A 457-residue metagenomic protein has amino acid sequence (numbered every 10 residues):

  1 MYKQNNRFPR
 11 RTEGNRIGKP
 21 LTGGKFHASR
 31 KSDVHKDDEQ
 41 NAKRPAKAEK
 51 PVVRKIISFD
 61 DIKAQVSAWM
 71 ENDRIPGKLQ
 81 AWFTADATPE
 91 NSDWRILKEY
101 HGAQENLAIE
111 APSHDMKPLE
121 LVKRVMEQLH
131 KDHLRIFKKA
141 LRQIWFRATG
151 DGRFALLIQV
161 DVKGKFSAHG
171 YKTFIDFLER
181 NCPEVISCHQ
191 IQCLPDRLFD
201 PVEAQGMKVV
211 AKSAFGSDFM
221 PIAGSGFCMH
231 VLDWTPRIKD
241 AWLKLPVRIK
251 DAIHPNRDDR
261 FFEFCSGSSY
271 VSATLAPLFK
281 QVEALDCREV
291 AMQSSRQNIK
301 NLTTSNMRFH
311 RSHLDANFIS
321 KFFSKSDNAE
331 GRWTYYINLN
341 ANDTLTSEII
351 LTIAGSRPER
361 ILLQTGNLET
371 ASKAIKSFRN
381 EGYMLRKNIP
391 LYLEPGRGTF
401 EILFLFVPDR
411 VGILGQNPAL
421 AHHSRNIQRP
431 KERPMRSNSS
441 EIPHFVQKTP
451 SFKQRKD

Functional and structural regions predicted by a protein language model:
M1-V66, G412-D457: Basic Arg/Gly/Lys-rich low-complexity intrinsically disordered segments
Y2-Q4, D176-D457: Rossmann-like S-adenosyl-L-methionine
P45-K138, T149: Extended interfacial segments that mediate partner engagement and assembly in macromolecular machines
I56, P112-M116, E120, G164-H169 (+1 more regions): Ordered, soluble secondary-structure elements with a strong preference for glycine-centered loop motifs and nearby
W82-P89, Q143-R147, I389-E394: Short, solvent-exposed loop/turn elements at beta->coil junctions and helix N-caps that rim active or binding pockets
P89-S92, L121-R124, Q128, D132 (+5 more regions): Peripheral terminal and linker regions in Fe-S/redox and tRNA-modifying enzymes
D93-E99, G152-D161, G226-H230, T334: Short, aliphatic-rich beta-strand segments
K131-K212: N-terminal auxiliary segments of SAM/dcSAM-dependent transferases
